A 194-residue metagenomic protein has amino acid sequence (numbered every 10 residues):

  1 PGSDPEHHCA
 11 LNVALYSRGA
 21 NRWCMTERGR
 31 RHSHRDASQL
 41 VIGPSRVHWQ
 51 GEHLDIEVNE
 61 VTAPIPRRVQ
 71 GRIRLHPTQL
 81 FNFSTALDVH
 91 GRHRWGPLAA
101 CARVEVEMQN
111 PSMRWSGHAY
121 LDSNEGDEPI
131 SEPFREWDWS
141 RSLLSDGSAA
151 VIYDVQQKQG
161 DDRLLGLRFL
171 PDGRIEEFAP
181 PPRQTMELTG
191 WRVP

Functional and structural regions predicted by a protein language model:
P1-P194: Structured soluble/peripheral alpha/beta segments that form catalytic or ligand/cofactor-binding pockets
